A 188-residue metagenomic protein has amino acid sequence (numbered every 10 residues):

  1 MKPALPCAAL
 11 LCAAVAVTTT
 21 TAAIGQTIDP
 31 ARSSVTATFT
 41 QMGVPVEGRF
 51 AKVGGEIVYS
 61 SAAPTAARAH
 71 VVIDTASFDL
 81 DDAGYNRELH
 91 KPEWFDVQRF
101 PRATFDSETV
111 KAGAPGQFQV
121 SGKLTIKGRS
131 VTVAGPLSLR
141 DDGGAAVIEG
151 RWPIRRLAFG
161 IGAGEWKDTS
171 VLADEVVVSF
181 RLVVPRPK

Functional and structural regions predicted by a protein language model:
M1-A4: Positively charged n-region of N-terminal signal peptides that target proteins for export
C7-T19: Bacterial N-terminal signal peptides
T21-K188: Low-complexity, acidic/polar, glycine-enriched regions of mature
